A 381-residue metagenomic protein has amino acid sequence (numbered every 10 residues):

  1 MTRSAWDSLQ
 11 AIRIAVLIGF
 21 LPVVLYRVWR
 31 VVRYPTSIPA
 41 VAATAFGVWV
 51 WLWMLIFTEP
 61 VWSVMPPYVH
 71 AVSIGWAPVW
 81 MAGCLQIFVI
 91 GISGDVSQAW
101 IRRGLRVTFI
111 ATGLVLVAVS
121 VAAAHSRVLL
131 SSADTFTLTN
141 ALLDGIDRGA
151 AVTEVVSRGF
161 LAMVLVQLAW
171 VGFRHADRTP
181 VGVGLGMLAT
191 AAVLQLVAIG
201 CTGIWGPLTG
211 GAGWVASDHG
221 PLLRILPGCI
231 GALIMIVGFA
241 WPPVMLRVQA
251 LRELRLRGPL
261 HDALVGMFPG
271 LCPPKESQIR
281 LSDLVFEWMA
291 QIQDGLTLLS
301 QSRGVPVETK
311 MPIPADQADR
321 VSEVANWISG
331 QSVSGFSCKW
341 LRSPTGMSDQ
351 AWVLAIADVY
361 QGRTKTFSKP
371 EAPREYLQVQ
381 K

Functional and structural regions predicted by a protein language model:
M1-L21, A151-R158: Hydrophobic transmembrane alpha-helical segments in integral membrane proteins
P22-L25, Q86-G91, R158-D177, M235-P242: Alpha-helical transmembrane segments in multipass membrane proteins, preferentially the mid-helix core
R30-M54, A150-I204: Alpha-helical transmembrane segments of multi-pass integral membrane proteins
T36, V48-S73, W205-G211: Helix-loop junctions on the outward
L55-E59, V121-F136, T202-A212: Membrane-helix interface motif
S93-A123: The cytoplasmic-loop to transmembrane-helix boundary for the fourth helix
F160, L165, A189-S277, E287-A290 (+1 more regions): C-terminal transmembrane-bundle signature of multipass membrane proteins, characterized by strong activation on
W288-K381: Soluble C-terminal extramembrane regulatory/interaction domains of multi-pass membrane proteins
